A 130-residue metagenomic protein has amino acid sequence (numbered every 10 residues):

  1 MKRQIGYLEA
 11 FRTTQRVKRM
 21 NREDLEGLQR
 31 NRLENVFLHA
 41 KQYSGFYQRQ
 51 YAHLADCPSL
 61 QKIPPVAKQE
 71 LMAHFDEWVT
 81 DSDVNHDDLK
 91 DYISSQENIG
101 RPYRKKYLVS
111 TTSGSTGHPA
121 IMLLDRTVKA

Functional and structural regions predicted by a protein language model:
M1-T111, H118-K129: Nucleotide 5′-phosphate-binding alpha/beta core
